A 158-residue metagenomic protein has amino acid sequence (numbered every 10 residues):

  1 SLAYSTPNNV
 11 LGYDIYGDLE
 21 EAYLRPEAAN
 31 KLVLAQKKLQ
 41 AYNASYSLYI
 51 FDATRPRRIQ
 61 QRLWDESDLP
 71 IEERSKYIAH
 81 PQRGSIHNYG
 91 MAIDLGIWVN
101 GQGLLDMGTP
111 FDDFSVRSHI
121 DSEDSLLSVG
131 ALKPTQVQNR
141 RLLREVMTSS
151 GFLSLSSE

Functional and structural regions predicted by a protein language model:
S1-A53, D65-S157: Extracytoplasmic cell-surface/polysaccharide-interacting catalytic and binding patches
P56: Segments that shape or occlude catalytic/ligand-binding pockets
R62: Active-site beta->alpha N-cap acidic-glycine motif
